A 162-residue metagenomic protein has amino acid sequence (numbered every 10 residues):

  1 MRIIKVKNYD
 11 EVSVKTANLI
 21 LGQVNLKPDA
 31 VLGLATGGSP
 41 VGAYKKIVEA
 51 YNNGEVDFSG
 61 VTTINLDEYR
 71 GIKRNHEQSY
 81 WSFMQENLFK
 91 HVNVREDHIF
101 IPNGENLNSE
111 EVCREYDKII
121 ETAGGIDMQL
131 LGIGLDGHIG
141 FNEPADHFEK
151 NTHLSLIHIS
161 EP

Functional and structural regions predicted by a protein language model:
M1-L32, E110: N-terminal glycine-/serine-/threonine-rich phosphate-binding loop
A17-N25, V48, N52, Q85-F89 (+1 more regions): Generic structural signal for well-ordered alpha-helical scaffold segments
L26-N52: Glycine-rich N-terminal segment of FAD-binding domains in flavoprotein oxidoreductases, spanning the beta-loop-helix
G38-S39, Y69, L135-H138, P144: Short glycine-rich anion-binding loops that position phosphate/pyrophosphate groups of nucleotides and phosphorylated
A43-E49, I139-K150: Short Gly/Thr/Asp-enriched flexible loops that form oxyanion-binding sites at enzyme active sites
V56-M128: Ligand-binding beta-strand-loop-alpha-helix segment within the catalytic cores of soluble metabolic enzymes
S155-P162: Residue-level detector of conserved catalytic or cofactor/ligand-binding positions in enzyme active sites
